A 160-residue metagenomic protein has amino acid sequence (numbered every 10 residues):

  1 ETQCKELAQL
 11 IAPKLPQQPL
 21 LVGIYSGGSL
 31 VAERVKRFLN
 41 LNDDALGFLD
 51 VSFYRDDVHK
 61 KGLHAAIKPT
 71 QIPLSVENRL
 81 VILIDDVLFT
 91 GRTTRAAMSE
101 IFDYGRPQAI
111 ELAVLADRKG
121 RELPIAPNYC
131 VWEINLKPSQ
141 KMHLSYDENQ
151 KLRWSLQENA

Functional and structural regions predicted by a protein language model:
E1-A160: PRPP-associated nucleotide enzymes
